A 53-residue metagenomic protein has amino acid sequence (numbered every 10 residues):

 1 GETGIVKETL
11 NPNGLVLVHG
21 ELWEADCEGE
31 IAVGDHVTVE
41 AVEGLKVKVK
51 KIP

Functional and structural regions predicted by a protein language model:
G1-P53: Terminal membrane-proximal soluble interaction domains of membrane-associated proteins
